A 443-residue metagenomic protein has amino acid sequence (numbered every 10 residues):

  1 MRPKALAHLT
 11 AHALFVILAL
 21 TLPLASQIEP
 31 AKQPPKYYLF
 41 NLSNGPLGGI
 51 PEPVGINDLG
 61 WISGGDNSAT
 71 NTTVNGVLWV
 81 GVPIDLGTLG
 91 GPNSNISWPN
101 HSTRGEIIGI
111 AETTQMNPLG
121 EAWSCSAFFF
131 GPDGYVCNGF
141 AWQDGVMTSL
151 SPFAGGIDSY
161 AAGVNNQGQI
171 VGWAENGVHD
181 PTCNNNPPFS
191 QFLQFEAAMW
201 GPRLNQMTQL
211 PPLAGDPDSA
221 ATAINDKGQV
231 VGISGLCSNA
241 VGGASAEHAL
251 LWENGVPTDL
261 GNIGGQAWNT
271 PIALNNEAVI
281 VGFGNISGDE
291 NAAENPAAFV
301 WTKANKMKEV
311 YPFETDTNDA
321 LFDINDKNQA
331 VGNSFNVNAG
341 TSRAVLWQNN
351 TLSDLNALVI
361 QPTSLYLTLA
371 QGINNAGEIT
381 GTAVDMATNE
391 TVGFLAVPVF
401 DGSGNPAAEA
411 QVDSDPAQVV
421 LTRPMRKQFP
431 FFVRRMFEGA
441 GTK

Functional and structural regions predicted by a protein language model:
R2-K443: Residue-level hotspots at or immediately adjacent to binding/recognition sites across diverse folds
